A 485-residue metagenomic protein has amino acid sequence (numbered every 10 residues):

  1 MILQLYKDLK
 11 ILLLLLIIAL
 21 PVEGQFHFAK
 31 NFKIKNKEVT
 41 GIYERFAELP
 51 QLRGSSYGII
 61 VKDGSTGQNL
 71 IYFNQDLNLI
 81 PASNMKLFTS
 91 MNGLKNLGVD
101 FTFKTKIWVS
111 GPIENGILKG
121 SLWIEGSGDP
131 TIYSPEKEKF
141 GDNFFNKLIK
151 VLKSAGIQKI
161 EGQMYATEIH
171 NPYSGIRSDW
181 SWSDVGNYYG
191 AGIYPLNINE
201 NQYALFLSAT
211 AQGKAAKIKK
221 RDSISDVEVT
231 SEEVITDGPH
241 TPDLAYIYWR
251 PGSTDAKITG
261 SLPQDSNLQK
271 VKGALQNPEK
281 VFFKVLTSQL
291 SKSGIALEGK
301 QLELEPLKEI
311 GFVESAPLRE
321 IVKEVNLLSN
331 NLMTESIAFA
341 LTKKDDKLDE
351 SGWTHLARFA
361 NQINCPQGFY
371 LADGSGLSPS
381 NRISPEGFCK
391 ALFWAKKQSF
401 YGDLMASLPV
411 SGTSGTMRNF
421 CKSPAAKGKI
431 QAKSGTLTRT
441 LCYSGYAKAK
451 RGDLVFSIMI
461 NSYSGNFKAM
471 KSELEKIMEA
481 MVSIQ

Functional and structural regions predicted by a protein language model:
M1-K7: N-terminal secretory signal peptides that target proteins for export/translocation
K7-L14: Sec-dependent signal peptide recognition, specifically the positively charged N-region followed immediately by
A19-P21: N-terminal signal peptide c-region/cleavage motif recognized by signal peptidases
F26-K37, E44-A47, N96-P366, S483-I484: Conserved serine DD-peptidase/penicillin-binding transpeptidase domain and beta-lactam-recognizing active-site
E48-F73: A short, well-structured edge-of-sheet supersecondary motif
N69-F73, V313, L328, E335-Q485: Small-residue-rich helix-loop
Y72-N92, N96: Short active-site loop at a secondary-structure junction that contains or immediately precedes the catalytic residue(s)
